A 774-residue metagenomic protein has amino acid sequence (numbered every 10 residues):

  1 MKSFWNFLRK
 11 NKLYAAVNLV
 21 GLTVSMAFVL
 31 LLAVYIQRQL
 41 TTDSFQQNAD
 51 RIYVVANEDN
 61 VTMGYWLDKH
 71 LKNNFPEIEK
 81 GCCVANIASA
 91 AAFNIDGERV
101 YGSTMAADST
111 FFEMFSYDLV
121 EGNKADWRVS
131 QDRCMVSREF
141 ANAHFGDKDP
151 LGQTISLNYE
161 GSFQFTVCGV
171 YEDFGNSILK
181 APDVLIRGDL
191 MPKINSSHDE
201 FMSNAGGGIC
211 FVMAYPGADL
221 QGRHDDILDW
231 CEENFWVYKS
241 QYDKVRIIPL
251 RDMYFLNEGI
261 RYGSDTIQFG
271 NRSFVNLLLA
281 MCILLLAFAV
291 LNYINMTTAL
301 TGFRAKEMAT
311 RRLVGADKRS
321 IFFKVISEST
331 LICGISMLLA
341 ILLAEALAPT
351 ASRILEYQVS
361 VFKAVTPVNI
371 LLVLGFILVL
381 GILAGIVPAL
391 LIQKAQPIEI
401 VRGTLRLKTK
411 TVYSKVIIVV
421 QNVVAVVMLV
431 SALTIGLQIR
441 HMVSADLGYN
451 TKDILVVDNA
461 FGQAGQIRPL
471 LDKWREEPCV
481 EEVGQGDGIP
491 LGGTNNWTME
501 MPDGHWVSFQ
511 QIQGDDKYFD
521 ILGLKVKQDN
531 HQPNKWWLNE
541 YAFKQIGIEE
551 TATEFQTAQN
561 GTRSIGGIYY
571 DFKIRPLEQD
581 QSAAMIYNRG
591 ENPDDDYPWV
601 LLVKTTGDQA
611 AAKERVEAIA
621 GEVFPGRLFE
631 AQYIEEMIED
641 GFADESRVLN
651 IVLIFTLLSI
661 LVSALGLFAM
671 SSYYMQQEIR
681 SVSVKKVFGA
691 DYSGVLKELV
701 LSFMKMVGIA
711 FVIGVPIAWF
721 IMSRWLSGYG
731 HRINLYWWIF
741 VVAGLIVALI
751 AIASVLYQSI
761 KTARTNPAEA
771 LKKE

Functional and structural regions predicted by a protein language model:
W5-V17, G21, L291-I332, K394-L405 (+2 more regions): Intracellular coupling helices
N6, K10-N11, W230-M281, G302-F303 (+6 more regions): Membrane-helix entry/capping segments
L8, N18, Q39, V55 (+31 more regions): Generic structural signal for small/hydrophobic residues in well-ordered secondary structure, especially within
K10-Q39, F269-K306, C333-G334, L338 (+4 more regions): Hydrophobic alpha-helical transmembrane segments of multi-pass inner-membrane transport and secretion
V24-R51, L347-E356, V424-K452, W725-G730: Alpha-helical transmembrane segments
A27, L31-V34, R246, T330-A395 (+2 more regions): Small-residue-rich transmembrane alpha-helices
Q39, Q47-Y101, T110, N142-A143 (+4 more regions): Hydrophobic, regular-secondary-structure patches
D108-E121, C134-G270, D472, E476-D644: Mid-to-C-terminal secondary-structure elements that act as membrane-proximal/extracytoplasmic interface segments
